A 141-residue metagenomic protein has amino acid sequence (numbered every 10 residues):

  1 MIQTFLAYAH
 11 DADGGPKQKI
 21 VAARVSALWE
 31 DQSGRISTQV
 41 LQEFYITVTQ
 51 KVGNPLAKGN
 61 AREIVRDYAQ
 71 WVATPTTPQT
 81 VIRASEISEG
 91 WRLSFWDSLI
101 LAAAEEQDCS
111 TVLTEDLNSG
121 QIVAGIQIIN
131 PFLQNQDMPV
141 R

Functional and structural regions predicted by a protein language model:
M1-I36, K51-G59, D137-R141: Short, well-structured N-terminal submotif of metal-dependent ribonuclease cores
Q3, T38, E115-L117: Short secondary-structure boundary segments
Y45-V72: Active-site-proximal, substrate-binding regions of enzyme catalytic domains and RNA-binding/basic surfaces
Q70-E115: Active-site neighborhoods of divalent-metal-dependent phosphate/nucleic-acid chemistry enzymes
L101-R141: Acidic, PIN/NYN-like endoribonuclease modules and their adjacent C-terminal/linker elements
